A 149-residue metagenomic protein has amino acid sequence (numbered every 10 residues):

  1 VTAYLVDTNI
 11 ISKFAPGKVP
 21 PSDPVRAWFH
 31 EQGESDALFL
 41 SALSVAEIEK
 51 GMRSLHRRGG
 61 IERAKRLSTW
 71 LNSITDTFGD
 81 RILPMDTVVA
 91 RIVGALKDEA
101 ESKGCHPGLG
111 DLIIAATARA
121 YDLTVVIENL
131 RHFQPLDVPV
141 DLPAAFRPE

Functional and structural regions predicted by a protein language model:
V1-L43, S54-S73, R131, R147-E149: Short, well-structured N-terminal submotif of metal-dependent ribonuclease cores
A3, K50-H56, D76-T124: Active-site neighborhoods of divalent-metal-dependent phosphate/nucleic-acid chemistry enzymes
I11, V45-I48, A90, F133: A generic structural signal for short hydrophobic patches within well-formed alpha-helices
A15-K18, M52, K97, D137: Short, flexible helix/strand-to-coil boundary loops that buttress conserved ligand/catalytic motifs in alpha/beta
L38, I82-P84, V140: Conserved beta-strand scaffold positions in the cores of enzyme catalytic domains, especially in NTP/NDP-utilizing
S41-L43, M85-T87, E128, P143-A145: Conserved beta-strand termini and adjacent loop/short-helix elements that scaffold enzyme active sites in alpha/beta
E49, L71-T75, Q134: Class I S-adenosyl-L-methionine
A115, R119-E149: Acidic, PIN/NYN-like endoribonuclease modules and their adjacent C-terminal/linker elements
